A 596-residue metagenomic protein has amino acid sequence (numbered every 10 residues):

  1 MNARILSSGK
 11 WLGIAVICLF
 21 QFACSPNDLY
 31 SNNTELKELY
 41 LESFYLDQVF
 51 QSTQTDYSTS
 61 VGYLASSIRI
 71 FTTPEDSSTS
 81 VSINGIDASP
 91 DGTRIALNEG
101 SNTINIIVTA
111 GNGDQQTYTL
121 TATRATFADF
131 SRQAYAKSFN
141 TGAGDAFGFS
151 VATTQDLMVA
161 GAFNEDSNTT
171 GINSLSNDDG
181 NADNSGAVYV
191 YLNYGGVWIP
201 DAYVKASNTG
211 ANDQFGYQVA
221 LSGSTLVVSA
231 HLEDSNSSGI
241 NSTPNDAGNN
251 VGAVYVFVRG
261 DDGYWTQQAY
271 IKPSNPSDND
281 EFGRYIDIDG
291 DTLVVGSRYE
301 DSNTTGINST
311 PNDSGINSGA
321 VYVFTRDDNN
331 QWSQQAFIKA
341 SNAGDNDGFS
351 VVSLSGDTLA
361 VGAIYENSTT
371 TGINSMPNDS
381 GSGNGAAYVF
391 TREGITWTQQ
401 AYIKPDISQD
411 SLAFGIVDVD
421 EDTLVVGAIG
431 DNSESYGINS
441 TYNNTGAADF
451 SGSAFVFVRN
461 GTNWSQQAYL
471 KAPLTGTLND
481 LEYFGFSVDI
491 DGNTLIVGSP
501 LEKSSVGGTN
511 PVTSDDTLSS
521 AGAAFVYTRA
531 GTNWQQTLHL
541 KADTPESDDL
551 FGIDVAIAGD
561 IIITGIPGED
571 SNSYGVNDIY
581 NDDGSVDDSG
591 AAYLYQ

Functional and structural regions predicted by a protein language model:
N2-G13: Bacterial N-terminal signal peptides that target proteins for export
W11-Q21: Bacterial N-terminal signal peptides
F20-A23, E482: Hydrophobic membrane-targeting alpha-helices
C24-F130: Beta-rich interaction/scaffold domains
T126-Q596: Conserved beta-strand/short-helix segments that make up beta-rich extracellular adhesion/recognition modules
